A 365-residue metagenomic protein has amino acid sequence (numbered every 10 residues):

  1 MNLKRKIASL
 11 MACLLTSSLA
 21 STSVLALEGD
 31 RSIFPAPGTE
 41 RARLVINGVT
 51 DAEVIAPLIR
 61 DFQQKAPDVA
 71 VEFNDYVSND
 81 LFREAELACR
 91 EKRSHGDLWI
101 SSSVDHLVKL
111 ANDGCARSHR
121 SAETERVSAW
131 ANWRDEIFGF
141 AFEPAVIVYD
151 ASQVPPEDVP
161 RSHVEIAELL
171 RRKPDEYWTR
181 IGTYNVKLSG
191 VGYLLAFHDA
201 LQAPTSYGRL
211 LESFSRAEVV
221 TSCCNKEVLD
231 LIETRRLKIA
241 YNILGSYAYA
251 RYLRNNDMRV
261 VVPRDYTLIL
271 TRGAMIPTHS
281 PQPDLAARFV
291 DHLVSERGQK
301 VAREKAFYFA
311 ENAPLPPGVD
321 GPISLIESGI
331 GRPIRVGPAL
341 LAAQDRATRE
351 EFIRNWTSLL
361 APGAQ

Functional and structural regions predicted by a protein language model:
S9-S21: Bacterial N-terminal signal peptides
A26-V108: Early extracytoplasmic/lumenal segment of secretory-pathway proteins
V49-A56, S94-H95, S101-R236: Extracytoplasmic ligand-binding site segments that recognize negatively charged/polar headgroups
D105-K109, E233, K238-D257: A ligand-binding cleft/hinge motif common to bilobed small-molecule-binding domains
A129, F142-E143, L210-S215, L253-T278: Periplasmic-binding protein-like
V148-Q153, L195-F197, L270-Q282, V301-A302: A bilobed periplasmic-binding-protein/Venus flytrap-type ligand-binding module shared by bacterial periplasmic
P277-V336: Mature extracytoplasmic/periplasmic domains
V336-Q365: Conserved C-terminal helix/tail region of periplasmic/extracytoplasmic solute-binding proteins
